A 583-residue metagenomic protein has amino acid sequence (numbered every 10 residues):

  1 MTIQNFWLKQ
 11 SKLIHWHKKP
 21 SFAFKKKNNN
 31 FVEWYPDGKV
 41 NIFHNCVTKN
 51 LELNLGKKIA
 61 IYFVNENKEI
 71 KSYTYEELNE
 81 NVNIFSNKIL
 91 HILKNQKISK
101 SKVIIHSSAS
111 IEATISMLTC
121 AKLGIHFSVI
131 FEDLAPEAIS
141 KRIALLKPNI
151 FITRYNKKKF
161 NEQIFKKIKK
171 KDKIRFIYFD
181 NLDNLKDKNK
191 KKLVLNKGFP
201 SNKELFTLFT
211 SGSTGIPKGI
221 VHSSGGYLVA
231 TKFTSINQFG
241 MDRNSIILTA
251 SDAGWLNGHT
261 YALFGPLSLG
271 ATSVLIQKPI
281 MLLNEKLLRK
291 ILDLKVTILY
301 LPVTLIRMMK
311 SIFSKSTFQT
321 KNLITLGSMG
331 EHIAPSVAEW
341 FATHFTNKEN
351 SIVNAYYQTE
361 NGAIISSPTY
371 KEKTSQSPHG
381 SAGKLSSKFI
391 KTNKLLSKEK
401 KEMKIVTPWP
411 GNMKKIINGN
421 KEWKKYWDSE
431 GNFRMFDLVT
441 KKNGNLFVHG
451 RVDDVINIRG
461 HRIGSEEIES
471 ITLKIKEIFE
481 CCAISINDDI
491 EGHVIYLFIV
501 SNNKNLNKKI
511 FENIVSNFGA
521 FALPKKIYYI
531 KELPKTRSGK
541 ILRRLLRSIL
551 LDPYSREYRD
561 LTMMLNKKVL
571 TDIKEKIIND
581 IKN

Functional and structural regions predicted by a protein language model:
S72-Y75, L205-V229: Conserved AMP-binding A3 loop
K88-L134, I246-A253, R462, S501: Conserved AMP-binding/adenylate-forming
I105, E137-L146, F151-R154, L292 (+7 more regions): AMP-binding/adenylate-forming catalytic core of the ANL superfamily
L118-L185, P302, N503: Structural core segment of the AMP-binding/adenylate-forming
L228-I246, L256-T297, I312-F313: Conserved AMP-binding/adenylation subdomain of ANL enzymes
S268-A271, V296-L301, K310-H379: Gly/Ser/Thr-rich phosphate-binding loop
K384-L385, L396-S429, H461-I463, P553-S555: Conserved ATP/PPi-binding loop(s) of AMP-dependent carboxylate-activating enzymes
I490, F518-I541, S555-D580: AMP-binding/adenylate-forming catalytic domain of the ANL superfamily
